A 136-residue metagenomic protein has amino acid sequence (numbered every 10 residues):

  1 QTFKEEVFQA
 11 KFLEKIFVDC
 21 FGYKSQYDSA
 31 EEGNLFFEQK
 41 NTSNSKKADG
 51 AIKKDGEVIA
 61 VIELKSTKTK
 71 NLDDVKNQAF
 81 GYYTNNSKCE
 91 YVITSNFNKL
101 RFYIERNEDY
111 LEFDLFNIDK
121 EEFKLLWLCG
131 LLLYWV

Functional and structural regions predicted by a protein language model:
Q1-Y91, K99-F116, E121-W127, L131-Y134: A short, conserved, highly charged catalytic patch centered on acidic carboxylates
N96: Short, small/polar-rich loop/turn modules that mediate ligand/substrate recognition or access, typified
